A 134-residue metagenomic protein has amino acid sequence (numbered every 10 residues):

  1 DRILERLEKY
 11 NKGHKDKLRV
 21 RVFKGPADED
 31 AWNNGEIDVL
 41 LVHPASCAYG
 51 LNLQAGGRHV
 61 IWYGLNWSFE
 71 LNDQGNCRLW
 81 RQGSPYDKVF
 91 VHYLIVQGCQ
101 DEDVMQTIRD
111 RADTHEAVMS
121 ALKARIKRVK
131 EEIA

Functional and structural regions predicted by a protein language model:
D1-C47: Conserved helicase ATPase core of P-loop NTP-dependent helicases/translocases
R2-I3, G50-L53, N72, D103: Short glycine-/acidic-enriched loop or helix-start segments at secondary-structure transitions that form or flank
K24-A27, G64-F69: Short, acidic/turn-prone active-site loops that include or flank metal/cofactor- and phosphate-binding residues
L40, H59-V60, L79: Short, well-ordered beta-strand core segments
C47-A48, S68: Glycine-rich nucleotide phosphate-binding loop and flanking beta-alpha elements of Rossmann-like dinucleotide-binding
N52-L65, V89-Y93: A short beta-strand element within the Helicase C-terminal
W67-A134: A conserved SF2-helicase RecA2
